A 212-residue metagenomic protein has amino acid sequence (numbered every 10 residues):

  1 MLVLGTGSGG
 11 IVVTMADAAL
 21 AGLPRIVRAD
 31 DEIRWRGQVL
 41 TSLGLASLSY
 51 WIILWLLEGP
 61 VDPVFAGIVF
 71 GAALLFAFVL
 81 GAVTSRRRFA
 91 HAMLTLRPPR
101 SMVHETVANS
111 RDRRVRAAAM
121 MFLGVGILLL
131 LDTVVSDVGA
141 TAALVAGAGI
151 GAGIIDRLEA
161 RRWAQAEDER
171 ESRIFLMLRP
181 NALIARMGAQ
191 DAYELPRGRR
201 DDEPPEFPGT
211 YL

Functional and structural regions predicted by a protein language model:
M1-D31, A185-L212: N-terminal, intrinsically disordered, low-complexity segments that immediately precede the first transmembrane helix
R34-L45, N109-L123: Select subsegments of transmembrane alpha-helices in polytopic membrane proteins, especially boundary-proximal
L45-S49, H91-R97, L128-D132, F207: The transition from N-terminal targeting/processing segments to the mature protein
Y50-L54, R116-G151: Alpha-helical transmembrane segments and their membrane-interface junctions in multi-pass membrane proteins
P60-L80, G147: Alpha-helical transmembrane segments
A77-P98, R162: Membrane-water interface of transmembrane alpha-helices
L94-R116: Short membrane-interface loop/juxtamembrane segments of multi-pass integral membrane proteins
G139-R179: Alpha-helical transmembrane segments and their immediate juxtamembrane interface regions
